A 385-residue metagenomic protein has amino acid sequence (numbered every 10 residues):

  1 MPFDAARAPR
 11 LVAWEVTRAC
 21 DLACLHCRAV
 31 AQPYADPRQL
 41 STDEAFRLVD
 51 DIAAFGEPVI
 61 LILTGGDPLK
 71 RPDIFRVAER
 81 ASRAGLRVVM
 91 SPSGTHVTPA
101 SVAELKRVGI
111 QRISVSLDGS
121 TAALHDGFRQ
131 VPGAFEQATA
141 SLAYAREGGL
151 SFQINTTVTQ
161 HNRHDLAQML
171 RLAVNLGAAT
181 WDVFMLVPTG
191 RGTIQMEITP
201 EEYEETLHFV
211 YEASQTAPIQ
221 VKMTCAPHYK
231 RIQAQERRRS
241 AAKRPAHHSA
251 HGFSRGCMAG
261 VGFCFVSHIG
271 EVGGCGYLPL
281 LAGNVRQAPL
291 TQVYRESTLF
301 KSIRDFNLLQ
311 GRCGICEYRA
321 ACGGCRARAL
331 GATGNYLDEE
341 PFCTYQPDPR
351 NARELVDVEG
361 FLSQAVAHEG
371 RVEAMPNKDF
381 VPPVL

Functional and structural regions predicted by a protein language model:
M1-R112: Conserved alpha-helical substructure of the radical SAM core
D4, A35, L40, R87 (+5 more regions): Radical SAM enzyme [4Fe-4S]-AdoMet core and its adjacent flexible, acidic and glycine-rich loops/tails across
A8, R18, L150, C257-M258 (+1 more regions): Residue-level preference for beta-strand/loop junctions
V16, C20, G270, L290: Conserved, mostly hydrophobic/aromatic
A23, G56-P58, G109, G177-T180 (+2 more regions): Short loop/turn motifs at secondary-structure junctions
Q32, G66, D118, L186 (+3 more regions): Flexible loop residues that form catalytic and substrate-binding hotspots at small-molecule/glycan-binding clefts
T42, F46, R71, T98-P99 (+5 more regions): Structural motif corresponding to alpha-helix initiation and N-cap regions
Y277-L385: Flexible mid-to-C-terminal extensions adjoining Fe-S/redox cofactors in radical SAM and related proteins
